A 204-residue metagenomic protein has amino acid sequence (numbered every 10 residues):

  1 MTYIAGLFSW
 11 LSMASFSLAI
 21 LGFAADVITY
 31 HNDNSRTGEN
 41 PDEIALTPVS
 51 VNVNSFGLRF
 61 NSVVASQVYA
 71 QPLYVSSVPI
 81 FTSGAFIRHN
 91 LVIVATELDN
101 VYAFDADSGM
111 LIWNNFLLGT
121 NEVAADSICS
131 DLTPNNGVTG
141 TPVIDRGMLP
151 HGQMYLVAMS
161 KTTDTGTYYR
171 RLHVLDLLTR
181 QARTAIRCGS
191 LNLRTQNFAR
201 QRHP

Functional and structural regions predicted by a protein language model:
M1-G6: N-terminal secretory signal peptides that target proteins for export/translocation
F8-A19: Bacterial N-terminal signal peptides
I20-A24: Sec/Tat signal peptide C-region and signal peptidase I cleavage site
A25-P204: Mobile, glycine-rich extracellular loop/lid and propeptide segments that shape or gate substrate/ligand access
